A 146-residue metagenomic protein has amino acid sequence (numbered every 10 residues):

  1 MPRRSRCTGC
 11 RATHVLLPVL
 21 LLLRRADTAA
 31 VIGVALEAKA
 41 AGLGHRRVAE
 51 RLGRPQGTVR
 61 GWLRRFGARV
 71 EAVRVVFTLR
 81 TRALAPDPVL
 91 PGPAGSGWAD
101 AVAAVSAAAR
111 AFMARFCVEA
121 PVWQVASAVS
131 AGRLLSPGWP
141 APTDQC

Functional and structural regions predicted by a protein language model:
M1-R4: Short metal-coordination and nucleic-acid-contact micro-motifs, chiefly zinc-binding Cys/His arrays
R6, R11-G95: Short, positively charged, Gly/Tyr-enriched micro-motifs that form contact patches at catalytic or ligand/partner
A72-C146: Long C-terminal interaction/binding lobes of large macromolecular proteins
